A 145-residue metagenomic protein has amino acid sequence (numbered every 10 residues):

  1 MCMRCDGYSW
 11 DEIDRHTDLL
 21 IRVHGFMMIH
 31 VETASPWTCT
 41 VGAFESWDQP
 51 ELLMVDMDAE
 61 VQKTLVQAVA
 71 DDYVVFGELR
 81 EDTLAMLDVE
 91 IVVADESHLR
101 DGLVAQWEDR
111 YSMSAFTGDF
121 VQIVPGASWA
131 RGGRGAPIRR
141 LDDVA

Functional and structural regions predicted by a protein language model:
M1-S35, F44-A145: Acidic, proline/glycine-rich low-complexity IDRs
T40-V41: Eukaryotic N-terminal accessory cofactor-binding modules
